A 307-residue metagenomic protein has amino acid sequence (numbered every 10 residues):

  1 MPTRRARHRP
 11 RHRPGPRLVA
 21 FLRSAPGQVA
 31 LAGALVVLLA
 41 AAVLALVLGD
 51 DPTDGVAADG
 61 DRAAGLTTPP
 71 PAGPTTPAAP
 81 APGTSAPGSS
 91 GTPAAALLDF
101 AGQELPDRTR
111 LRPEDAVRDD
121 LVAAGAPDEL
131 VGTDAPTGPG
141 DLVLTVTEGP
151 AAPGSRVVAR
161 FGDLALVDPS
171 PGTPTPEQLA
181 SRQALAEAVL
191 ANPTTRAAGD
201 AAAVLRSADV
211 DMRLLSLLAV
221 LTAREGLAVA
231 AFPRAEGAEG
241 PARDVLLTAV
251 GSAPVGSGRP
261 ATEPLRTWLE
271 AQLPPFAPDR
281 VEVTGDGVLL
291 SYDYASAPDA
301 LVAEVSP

Functional and structural regions predicted by a protein language model:
M1-P26, V56: Terminal targeting segments of Actinobacterial cell-envelope proteins
G27, A41-A72, P77-A78: C-terminal region of N-terminal signal peptides and the immediate post-cleavage residues of exported proteins
G27-G33: Short, hydrophobic alpha-helical membrane anchors of single-pass surface/secreted proteins
G33-A42: Core hydrophobic alpha-helical transmembrane segments of single-pass membrane proteins
G73-T84, L105: Acidic/histidine-rich, surface-exposed loop or edge segments in extracytoplasmic proteins
A86-A116, L121-A124, R213-L221: Extracytoplasmic
A95, D99-E104, T133-P307: C-terminal luminal/periplasmic domains and tails of membrane-associated envelope-modifying transferases
R112-L142: Extracytoplasmic
